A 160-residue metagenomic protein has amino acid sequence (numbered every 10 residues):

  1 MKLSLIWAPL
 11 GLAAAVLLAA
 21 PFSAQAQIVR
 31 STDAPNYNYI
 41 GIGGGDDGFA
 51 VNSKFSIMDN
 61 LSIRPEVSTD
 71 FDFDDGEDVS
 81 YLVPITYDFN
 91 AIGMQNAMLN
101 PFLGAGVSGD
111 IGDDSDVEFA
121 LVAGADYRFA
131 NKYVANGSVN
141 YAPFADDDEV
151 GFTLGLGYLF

Functional and structural regions predicted by a protein language model:
M1-L3: N-terminal secretory signal peptides that target proteins for export/translocation
L5-Y39, T86, N90-A97: Outer-membrane beta-barrel biogenesis signature
A19-F71: Short glycine/proline- and aromatic-enriched beta-strand/turn motifs that initiate or cap beta-hairpins
Y37, D46-G48, S80-L82, E118-A120 (+1 more regions): Transmembrane beta-barrel architecture of outer-membrane proteins
G45, S68, S108, N140-A142: Active-site beta-loop-alpha junctions enriched in small/polar residues
D46, D74, A145-D146: Alpha-helix N-cap/loop-to-helix initiation residues
K54-V122, Y127, N131, Y158: Gram-negative (and chloroplast) outer-membrane scaffold detector with strong preference for beta-barrel transmembrane
R128-F160: Predominantly the C-terminal beta-signal and adjacent terminal strand-loop region of outer-membrane beta-barrel
